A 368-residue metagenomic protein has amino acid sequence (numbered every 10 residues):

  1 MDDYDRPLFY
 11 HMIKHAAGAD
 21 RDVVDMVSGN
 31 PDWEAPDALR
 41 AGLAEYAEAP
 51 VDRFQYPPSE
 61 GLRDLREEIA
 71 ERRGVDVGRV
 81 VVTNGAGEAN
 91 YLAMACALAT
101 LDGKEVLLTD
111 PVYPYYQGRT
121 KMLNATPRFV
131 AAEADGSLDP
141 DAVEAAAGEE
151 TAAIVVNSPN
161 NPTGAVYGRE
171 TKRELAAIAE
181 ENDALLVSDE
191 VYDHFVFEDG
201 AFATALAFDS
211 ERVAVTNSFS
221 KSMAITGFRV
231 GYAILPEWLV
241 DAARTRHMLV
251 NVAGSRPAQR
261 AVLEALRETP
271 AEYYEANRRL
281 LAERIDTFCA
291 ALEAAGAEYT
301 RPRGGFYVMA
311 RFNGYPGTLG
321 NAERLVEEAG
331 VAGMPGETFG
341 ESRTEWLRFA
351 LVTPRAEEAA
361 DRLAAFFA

Functional and structural regions predicted by a protein language model:
D2-L92, E268: N-terminal small-domain helix-loop-helix segment of the aminotransferase-like
G78, A97-T120: Conserved PLP-anchoring active-site segment centered on the Schiff-base-forming lysine
K104, E181-L185, S210-E211: A short helix->loop->beta-strand "cap" motif at the edges of active sites that frequently abuts
L123, E181-N182, A295, A329: Helix C-cap/helix->beta junction micro-motif
A134-V196: Active-site phosphate-binding strand-loop segment of PLP-dependent enzymes
A214-R279: Conserved core segment of the aminotransferase class I/II
L263, R278-C289, E293, Y299-F312: Conserved glycine-rich beta-strand-loop-beta hairpin in the small C-terminal domain of fold type I
R324-A332, G340-A368: PLP-dependent enzyme catalytic core of the Aspartate aminotransferase-like
